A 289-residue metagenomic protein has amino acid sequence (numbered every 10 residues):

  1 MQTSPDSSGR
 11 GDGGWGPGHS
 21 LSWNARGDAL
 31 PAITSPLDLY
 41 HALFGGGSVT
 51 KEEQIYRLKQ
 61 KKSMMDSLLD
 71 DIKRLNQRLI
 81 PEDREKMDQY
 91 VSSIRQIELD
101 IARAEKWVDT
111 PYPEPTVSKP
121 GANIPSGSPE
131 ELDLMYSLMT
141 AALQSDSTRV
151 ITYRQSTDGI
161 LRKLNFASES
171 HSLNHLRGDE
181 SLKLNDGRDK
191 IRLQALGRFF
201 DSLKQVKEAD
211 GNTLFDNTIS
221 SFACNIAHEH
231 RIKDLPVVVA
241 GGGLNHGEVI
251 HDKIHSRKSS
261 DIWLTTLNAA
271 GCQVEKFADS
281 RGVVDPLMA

Functional and structural regions predicted by a protein language model:
M1-A289: Ligand-binding pockets and gating/stacking loops
